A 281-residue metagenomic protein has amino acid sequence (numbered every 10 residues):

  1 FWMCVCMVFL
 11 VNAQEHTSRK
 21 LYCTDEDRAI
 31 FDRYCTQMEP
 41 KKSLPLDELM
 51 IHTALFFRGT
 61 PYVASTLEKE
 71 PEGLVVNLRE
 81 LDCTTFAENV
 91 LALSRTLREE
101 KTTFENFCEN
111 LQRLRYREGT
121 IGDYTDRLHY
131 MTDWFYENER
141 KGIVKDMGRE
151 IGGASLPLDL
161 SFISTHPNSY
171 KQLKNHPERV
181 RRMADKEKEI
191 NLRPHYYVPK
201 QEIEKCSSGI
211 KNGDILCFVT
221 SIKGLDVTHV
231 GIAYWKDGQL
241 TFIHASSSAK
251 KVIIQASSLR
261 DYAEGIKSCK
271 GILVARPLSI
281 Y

Functional and structural regions predicted by a protein language model:
F1-S18: Bacterial Sec-dependent N-terminal signal peptides
E15-T85: Cationic-aromatic interfacial patches
R28-E39, D47, I51-L55, E105-C108 (+5 more regions): Generic detector of well-ordered alpha-helical segments enriched in charged/polar residues, highlighting helical
A29-T36, K41-E48, Y197, D226 (+2 more regions): Mature, folded catalytic cores of secreted/periplasmic enzymes
F57-N191, K211, W235, H244-S247: Acidic/His-rich structured neighborhood in mature extracellular/periplasmic domains
H195-C206, T220: Short alpha-helix capping/helix-loop boundary micro-motifs
K205-G209, L225: Short, surface-exposed secondary-structure edge patches
D214-Y281: C-terminal soluble interaction/assembly domains
